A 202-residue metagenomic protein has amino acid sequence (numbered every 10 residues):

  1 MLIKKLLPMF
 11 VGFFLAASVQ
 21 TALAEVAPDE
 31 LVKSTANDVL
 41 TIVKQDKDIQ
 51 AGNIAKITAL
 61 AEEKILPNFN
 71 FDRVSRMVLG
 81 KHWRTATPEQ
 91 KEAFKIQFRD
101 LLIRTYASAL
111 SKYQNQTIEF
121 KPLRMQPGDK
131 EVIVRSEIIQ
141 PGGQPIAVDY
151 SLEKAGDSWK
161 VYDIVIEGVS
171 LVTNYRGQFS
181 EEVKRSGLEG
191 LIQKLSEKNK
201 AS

Functional and structural regions predicted by a protein language model:
M1-F10: Bacterial N-terminal signal peptides that target proteins for export
M9-S18: Bacterial N-terminal signal peptides
S18-A24: Sec/Tat signal peptide C-region and signal peptidase I cleavage site
V26-Y106: Early exported N-terminus immediately downstream of N-terminal targeting peptides
S34-N37, G52, L60, L66 (+5 more regions): Extracytoplasmic
R104-I146, K198-S202: Surface-exposed, charged secondary-structure patches
A147-T173: Short beta-strand edge/turn micro-motifs at domain boundaries
D163-S202: Low-complexity, intrinsically disordered terminal/linker segments enriched in charged and Gly/Pro repeats
